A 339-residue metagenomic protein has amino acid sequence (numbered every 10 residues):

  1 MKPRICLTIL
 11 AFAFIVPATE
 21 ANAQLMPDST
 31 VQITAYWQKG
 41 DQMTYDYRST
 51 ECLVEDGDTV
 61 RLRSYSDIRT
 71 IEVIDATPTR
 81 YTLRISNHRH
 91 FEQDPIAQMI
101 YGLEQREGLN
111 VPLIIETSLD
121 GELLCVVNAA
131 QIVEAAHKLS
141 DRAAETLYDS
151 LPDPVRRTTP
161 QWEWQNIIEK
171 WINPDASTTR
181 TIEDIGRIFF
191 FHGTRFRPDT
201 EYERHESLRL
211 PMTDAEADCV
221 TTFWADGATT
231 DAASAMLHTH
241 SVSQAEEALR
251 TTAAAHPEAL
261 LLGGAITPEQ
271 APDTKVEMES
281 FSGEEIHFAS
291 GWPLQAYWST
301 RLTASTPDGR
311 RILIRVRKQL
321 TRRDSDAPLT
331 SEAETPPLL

Functional and structural regions predicted by a protein language model:
M1-T8: Bacterial N-terminal signal peptides that target proteins for export
K2, A13-F14, T178: Generic secretory/membrane-interface signal
T8-P17: Bacterial N-terminal signal peptides
P17-A23: Sec/Tat signal peptide C-region and signal peptidase I cleavage site
Q24-L339: Signature of exported/secreted
